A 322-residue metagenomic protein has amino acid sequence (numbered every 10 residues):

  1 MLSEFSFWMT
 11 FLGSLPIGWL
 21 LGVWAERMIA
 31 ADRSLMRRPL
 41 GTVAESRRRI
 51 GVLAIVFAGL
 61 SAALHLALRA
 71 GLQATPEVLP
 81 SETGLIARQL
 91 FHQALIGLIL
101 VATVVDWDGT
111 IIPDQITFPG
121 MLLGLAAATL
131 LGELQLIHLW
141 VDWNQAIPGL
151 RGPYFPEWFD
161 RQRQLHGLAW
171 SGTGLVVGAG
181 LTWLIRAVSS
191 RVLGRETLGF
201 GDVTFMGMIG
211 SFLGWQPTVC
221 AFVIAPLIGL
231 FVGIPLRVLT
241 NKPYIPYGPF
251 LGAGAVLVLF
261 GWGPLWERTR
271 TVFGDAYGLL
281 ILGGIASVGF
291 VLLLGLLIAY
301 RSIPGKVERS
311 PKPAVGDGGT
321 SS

Functional and structural regions predicted by a protein language model:
M1-S322: A membrane-topology feature that recognizes alpha-helical transmembrane segments and their immediate juxtamembrane
